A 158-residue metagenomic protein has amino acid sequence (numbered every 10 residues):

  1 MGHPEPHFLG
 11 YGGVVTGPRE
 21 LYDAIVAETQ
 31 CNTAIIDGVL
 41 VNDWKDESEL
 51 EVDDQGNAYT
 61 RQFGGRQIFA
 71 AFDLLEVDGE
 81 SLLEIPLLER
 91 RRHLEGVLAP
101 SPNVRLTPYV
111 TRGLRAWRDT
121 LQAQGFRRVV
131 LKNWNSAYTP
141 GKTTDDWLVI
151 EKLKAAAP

Functional and structural regions predicted by a protein language model:
M1-P158: Catalytic cores of nucleic-acid ligases and guanylyltransferases
